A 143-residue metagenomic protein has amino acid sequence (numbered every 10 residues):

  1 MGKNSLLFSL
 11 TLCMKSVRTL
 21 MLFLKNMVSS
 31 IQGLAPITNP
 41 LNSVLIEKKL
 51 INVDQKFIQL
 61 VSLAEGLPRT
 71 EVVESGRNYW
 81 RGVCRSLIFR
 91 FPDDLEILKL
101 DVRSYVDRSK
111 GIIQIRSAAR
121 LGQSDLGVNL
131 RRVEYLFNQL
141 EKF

Functional and structural regions predicted by a protein language model:
G2-F143: Ser/Thr-rich, low-complexity intrinsically disordered terminal regions
